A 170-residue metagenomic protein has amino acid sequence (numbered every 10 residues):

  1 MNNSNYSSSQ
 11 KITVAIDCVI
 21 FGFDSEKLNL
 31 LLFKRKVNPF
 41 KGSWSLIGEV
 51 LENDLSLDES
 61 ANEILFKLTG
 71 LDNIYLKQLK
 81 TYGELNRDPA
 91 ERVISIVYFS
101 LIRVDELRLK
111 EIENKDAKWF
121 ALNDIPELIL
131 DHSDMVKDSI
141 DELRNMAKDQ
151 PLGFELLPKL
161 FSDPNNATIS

Functional and structural regions predicted by a protein language model:
M1-Y6, D17-I20, N29-L30, A61-N62 (+3 more regions): A structural signal for the main folded, soluble domain(s) of proteins
N3-S45: N-terminal strand-loop-strand
C18, Q78, Y98-S100: A structural signal for short, well-ordered beta-strand segments
K27-L68, G83, K148-A167: Conserved Nudix-box catalytic region and its N-terminal flanking loop in Nudix hydrolases and closely related
L30, K34-V37, K41, G48 (+3 more regions): Short, His- and charge-rich active-site/binding loops that engage polyanionic ligands
D72-K80: A short coil-to-beta-strand element that immediately follows conserved catalytic motifs
N86-L107, I140: Active-site-adjacent beta-strand/loop module that shapes the phosphate/pyrophosphate-binding cleft
R108-E142, K159-P164: NUDIX/MutT-family hydrolases
